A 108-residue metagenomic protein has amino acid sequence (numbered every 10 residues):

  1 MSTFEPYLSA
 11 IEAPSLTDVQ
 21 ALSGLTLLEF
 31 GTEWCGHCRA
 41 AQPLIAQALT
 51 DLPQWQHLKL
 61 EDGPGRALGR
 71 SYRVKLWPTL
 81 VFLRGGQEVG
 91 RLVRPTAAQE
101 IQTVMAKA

Functional and structural regions predicted by a protein language model:
M1-L25: N-terminal leader/targeting and pre-domain segments
A10, F30, A46-L49, P53-A67: Thiol-based oxidoreductase modules, predominantly thioredoxin-like and allied folds used for disulfide exchange
L16, G65, I101: Acidic, amphipathic alpha-helical patches
L25-T26, P78: Alpha/beta-hydrolase fold active-site loops
F30-P43: Conserved redox-active cysteine motifs that mediate thiol-disulfide chemistry, especially di-cysteine Cys-X(1-2)-Cys
G36, P64, T96-Q99: Short alpha-helical
P64-W77: Short Fe-S-cluster ligation motifs
L76, V81-A108: Non-catalytic, surface beta->alpha helical segment in thiol-disulfide oxidoreductase systems
